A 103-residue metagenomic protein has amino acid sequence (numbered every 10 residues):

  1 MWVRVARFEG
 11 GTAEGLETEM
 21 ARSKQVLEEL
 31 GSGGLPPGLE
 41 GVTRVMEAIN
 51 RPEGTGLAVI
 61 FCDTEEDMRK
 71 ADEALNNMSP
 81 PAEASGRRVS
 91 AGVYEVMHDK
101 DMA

Functional and structural regions predicted by a protein language model:
M1-L57, D63-N77, E83-A103: Short S/T/G/P-rich N-terminal loop/turn motif that feeds into the first structured element of a domain
